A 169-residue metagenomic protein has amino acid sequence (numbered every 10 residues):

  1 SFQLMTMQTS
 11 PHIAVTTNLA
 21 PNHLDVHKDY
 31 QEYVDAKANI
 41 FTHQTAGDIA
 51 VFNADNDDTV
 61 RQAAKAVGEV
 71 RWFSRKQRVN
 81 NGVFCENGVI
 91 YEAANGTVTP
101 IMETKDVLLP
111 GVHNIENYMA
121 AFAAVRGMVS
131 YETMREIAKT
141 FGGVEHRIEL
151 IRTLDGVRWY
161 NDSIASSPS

Functional and structural regions predicted by a protein language model:
S1-F73, F84-C85, Y91, M102-L109: Flexible active-site lid/hinge loop adjacent to a nucleotide/diphosphate and Mg2+-phosphate binding pocket
N22-H23, T59, R78-N80, S166-P168: Short, acidic Gly/Pro/Ser/Thr-rich loop/turn segments
D55, K76, V89, N95-G96 (+1 more regions): Short loop segments at secondary-structure junctions
V67-C85, R135-K139, E149: Beta-strand->loop->alpha-helix junctions that form or flank phosphate-binding loops in nucleotide-handling enzymes
Q77-V79, T97, D155: Residue-level detector of flexible, active-site-proximal loop/helix-junction positions within diverse enzyme catalytic
C85-N87, A94-N95, T153-D155: Short acidic-glycine loop/turn motifs at beta-strand connectors
E92-T99, S163: Secondary-structure transition/turn motif
M102-S169: Nucleotide phosphate-binding/pyrophosphate-handling subdomain across enzymes that bind or process nucleotide phosphates
